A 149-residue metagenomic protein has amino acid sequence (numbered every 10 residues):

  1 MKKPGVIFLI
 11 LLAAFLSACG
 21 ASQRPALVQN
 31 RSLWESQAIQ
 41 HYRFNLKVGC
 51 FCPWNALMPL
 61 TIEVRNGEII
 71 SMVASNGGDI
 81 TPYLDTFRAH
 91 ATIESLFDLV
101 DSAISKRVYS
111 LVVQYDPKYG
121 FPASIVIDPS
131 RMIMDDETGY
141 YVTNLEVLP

Functional and structural regions predicted by a protein language model:
M1-F8: Bacterial N-terminal signal peptides that target proteins for export
L16-A18: C-terminal motif of bacterial Sec signal peptides marking the signal peptidase cleavage site
G20-Q23: Bacterial signal peptide processing site
Q37-G49: A short, Trp-centered hydrophobic/proline-enriched beta-strand micro-motif
V48-G67, S71-V73: Short, surface-exposed binding/anchoring microloops in extracellular/periplasmic proteins
W54-P59, V108, D135-T138: Short, surface-exposed coil-to-beta transition loops
E68-V108: A short-motif feature that recognizes glycine-rich, charge-decorated loops that bind or process nucleotide phosphates
P122-Y140: Short, exposed beta-strand-loop hairpins at the edges of beta-sheets in extracellular/periplasmic proteins
